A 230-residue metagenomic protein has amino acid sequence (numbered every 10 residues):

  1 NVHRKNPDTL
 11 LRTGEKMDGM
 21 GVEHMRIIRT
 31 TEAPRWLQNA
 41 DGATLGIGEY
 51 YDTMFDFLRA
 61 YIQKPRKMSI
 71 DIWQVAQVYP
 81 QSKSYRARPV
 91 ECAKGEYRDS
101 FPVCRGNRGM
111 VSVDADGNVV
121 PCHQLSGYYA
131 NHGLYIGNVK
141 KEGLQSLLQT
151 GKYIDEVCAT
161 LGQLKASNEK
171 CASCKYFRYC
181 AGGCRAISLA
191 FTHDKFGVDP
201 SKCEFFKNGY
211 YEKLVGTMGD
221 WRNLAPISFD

Functional and structural regions predicted by a protein language model:
N1-V119, Q124-E142: Radical SAM enzyme [4Fe-4S]-AdoMet core and its adjacent flexible, acidic and glycine-rich loops/tails across
A93, V103-R105, A181, R185 (+1 more regions): Sequence contexts marking disulfide-bonded cysteines in secreted/extracellular proteins
M110, Y128, F177-C180, A186 (+2 more regions): Secreted/processed peptides and extracellular or luminal domains of membrane proteins
P121-Q124, N168-A186: Local cysteine-cluster metal-coordination motifs and their immediate loop/turn environment, predominantly Fe-S cluster
S126-K175: Membrane-interface junctions of multi-pass transporters
V139, A190-D199, C203: C-terminal accessory subdomain/extension
G183-L189, K195-F196, L214-M218: Short cysteine/histidine-rich zinc-coordinating motifs and their immediately flanking basic loops
V198-D230: Short Fe-S-cluster ligation motifs
